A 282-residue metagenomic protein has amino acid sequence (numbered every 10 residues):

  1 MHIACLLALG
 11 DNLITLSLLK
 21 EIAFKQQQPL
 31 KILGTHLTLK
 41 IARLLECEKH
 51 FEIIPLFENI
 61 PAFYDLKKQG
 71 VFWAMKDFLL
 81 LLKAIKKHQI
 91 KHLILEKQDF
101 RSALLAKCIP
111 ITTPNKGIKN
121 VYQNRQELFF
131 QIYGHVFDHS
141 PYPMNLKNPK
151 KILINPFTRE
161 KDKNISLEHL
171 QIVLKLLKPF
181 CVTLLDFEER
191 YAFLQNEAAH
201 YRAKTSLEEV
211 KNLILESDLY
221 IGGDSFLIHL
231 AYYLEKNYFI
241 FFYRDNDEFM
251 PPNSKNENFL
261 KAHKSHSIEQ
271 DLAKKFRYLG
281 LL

Functional and structural regions predicted by a protein language model:
M1-L282: Catalytic machinery of carbohydrate-active enzymes, primarily nucleotide-sugar-dependent glycosyltransferases
